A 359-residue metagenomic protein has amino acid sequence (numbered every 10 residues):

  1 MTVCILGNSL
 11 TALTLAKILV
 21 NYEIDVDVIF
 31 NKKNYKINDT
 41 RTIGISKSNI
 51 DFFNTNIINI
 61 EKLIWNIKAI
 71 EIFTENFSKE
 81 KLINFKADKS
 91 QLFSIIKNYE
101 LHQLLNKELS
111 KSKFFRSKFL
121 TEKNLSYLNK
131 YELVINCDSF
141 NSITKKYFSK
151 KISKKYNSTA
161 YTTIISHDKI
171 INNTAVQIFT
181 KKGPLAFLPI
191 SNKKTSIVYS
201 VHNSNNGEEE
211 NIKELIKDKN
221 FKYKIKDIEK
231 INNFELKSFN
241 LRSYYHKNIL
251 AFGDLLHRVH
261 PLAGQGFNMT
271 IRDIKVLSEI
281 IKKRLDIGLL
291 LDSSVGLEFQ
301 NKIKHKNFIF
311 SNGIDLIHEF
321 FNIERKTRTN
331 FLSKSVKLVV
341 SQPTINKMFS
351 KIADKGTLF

Functional and structural regions predicted by a protein language model:
M1-T2, Y131: Local beta-strand N-terminus motif with an aromatic residue
V3-K68: Glycine-rich FAD cofactor-binding loop and adjacent beta-loop-alpha segment at the N-terminus of flavoprotein
L6-G7, I29, C137, F252-D254 (+1 more regions): Active-site flanking residues adjacent to catalytic metal/cofactor-binding acidic residues
D51-T55, I64-I164: Conserved N-terminal helical subregion
C137-N220, D227-I231: Conserved FAD-binding catalytic core of PHBH/FMO-like flavoproteins
N205-L291: FAD/FMN-dependent oxidoreductases across multiple families
E279-F359: C-terminal helical "tail/cap" subdomain of flavin- and related membrane-associated enzymes
